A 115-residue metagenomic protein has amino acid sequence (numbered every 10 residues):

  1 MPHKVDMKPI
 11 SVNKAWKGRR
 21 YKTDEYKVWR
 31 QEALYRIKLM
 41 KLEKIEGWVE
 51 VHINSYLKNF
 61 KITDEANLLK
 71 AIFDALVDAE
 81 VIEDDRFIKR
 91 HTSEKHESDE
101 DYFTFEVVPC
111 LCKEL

Functional and structural regions predicted by a protein language model:
M1-L115: Acidic, proline/glycine-enriched N-terminal capping motif
